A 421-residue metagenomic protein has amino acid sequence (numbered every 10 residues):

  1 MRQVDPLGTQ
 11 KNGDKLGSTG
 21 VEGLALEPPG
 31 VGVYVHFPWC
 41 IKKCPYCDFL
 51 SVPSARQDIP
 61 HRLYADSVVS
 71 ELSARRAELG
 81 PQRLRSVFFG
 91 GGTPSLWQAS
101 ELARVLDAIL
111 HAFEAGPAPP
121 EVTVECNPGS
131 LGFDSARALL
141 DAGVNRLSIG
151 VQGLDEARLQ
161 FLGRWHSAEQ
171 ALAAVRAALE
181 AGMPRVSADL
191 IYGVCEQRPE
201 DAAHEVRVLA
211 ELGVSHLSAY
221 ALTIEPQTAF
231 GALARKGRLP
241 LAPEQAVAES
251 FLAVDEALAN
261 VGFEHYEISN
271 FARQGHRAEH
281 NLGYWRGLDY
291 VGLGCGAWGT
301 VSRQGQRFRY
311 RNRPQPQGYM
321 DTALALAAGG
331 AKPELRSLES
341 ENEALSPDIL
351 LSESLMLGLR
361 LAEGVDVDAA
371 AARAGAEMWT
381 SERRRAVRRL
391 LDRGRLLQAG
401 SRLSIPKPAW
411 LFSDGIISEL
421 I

Functional and structural regions predicted by a protein language model:
M1-V31, I41-K42: Flexible, acidic/Gly-rich N-terminal and inter-domain linker regions that tether and position cofactor-handling modules
K15-G17, G23-G32, L50-E78, Q82-E377: C-terminal scaffold of the Radical SAM
H36-S51: Local cysteine-cluster metal-coordination motifs and their immediate loop/turn environment, predominantly Fe-S cluster
R75, R383, A409-F412: Residue-level recognition of alpha-helix termini/interfacial anchor residues
A376-L391: Short amphipathic alpha-helical interaction segments
L391-S401: A short, conserved structural fragment
R402-P406: Minor-groove-contacting beta-hairpin "wing" of winged helix-turn-helix DNA-binding domains
P408-I421: Short, amphipathic alpha-helical interaction segments positioned at domain boundaries
